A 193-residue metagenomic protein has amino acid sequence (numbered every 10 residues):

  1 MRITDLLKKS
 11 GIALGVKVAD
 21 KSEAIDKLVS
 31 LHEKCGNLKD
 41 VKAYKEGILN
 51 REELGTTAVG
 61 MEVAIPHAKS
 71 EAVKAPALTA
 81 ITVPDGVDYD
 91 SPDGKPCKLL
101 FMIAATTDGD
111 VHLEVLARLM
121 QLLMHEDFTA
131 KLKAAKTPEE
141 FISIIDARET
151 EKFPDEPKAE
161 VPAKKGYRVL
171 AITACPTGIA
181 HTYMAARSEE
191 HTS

Functional and structural regions predicted by a protein language model:
M1-P176, A180-M184, S188, S193: Cytosolic covalent-transfer regions centered on His/Cys nucleophiles that carry phosphoryl or persulfide groups
